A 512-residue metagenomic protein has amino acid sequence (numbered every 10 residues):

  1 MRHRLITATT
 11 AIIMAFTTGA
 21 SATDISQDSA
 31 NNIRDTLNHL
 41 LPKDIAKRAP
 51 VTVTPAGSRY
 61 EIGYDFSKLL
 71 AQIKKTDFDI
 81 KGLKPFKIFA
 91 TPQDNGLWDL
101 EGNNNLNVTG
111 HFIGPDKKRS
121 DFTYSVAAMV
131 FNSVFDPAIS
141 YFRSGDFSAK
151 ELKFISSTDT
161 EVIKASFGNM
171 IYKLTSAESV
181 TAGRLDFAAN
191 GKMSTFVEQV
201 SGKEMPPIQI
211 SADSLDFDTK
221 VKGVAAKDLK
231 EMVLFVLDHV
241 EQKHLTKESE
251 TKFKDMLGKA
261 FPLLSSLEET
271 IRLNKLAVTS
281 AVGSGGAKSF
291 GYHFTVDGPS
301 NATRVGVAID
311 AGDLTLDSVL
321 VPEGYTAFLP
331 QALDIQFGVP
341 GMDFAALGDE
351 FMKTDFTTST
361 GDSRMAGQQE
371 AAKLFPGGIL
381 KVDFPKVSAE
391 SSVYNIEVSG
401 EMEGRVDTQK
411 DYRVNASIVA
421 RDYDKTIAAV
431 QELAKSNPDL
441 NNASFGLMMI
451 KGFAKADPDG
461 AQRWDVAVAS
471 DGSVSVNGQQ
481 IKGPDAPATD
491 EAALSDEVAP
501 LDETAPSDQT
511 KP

Functional and structural regions predicted by a protein language model:
M1-A22: Gram-negative bacterial Sec-dependent N-terminal signal peptides
A20-P512: Glycine-rich, small/hydroxylated-residue low-complexity segments
